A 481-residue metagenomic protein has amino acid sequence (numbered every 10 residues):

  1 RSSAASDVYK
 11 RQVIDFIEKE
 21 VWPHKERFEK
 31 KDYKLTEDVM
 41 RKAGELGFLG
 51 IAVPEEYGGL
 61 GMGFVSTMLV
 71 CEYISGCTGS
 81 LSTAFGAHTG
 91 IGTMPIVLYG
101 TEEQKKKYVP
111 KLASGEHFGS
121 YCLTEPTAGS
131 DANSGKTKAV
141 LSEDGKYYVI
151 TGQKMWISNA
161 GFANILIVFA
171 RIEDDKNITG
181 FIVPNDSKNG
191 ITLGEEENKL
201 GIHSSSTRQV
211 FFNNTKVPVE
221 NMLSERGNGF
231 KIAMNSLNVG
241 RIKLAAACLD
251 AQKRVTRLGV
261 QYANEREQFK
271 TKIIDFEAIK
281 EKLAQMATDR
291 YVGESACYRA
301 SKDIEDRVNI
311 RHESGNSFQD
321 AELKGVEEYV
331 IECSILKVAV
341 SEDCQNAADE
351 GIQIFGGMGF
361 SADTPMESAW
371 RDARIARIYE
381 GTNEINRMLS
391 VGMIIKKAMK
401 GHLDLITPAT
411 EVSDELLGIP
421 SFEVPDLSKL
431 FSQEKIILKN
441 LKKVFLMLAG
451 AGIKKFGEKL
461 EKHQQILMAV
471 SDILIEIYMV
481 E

Functional and structural regions predicted by a protein language model:
R1-A5, Y9, V470: Single conserved hydrophobic/aromatic residue that forms the stacking wall/gate of nucleotide- or nucleobase-binding
R11, G47, I157, I202 (+2 more regions): Alpha-helix capping/hinge segments and adjacent helical runs
K25-K30, Y291-A339, I352-Q353, G457 (+1 more regions): C-terminal helix-coil-helix/basic helical segment that borders enzyme active sites and/or dimer interfaces and provides
E45-K106, P110-E116, I157-I165, R290 (+3 more regions): Internal helix-loop-helix
G115-L123: A short, Trp-centered hydrophobic/proline-enriched beta-strand micro-motif
T137-L141: A structural signal for short hydrophobic beta-strand segments in well-ordered beta-sheet cores
K146-T192: A short core secondary-structure module
T192-E294, C333-S334, I375-Y379, N383-N386 (+1 more regions): Glycine-rich beta->alpha junctions and the first turn(s) of the following alpha-helix
